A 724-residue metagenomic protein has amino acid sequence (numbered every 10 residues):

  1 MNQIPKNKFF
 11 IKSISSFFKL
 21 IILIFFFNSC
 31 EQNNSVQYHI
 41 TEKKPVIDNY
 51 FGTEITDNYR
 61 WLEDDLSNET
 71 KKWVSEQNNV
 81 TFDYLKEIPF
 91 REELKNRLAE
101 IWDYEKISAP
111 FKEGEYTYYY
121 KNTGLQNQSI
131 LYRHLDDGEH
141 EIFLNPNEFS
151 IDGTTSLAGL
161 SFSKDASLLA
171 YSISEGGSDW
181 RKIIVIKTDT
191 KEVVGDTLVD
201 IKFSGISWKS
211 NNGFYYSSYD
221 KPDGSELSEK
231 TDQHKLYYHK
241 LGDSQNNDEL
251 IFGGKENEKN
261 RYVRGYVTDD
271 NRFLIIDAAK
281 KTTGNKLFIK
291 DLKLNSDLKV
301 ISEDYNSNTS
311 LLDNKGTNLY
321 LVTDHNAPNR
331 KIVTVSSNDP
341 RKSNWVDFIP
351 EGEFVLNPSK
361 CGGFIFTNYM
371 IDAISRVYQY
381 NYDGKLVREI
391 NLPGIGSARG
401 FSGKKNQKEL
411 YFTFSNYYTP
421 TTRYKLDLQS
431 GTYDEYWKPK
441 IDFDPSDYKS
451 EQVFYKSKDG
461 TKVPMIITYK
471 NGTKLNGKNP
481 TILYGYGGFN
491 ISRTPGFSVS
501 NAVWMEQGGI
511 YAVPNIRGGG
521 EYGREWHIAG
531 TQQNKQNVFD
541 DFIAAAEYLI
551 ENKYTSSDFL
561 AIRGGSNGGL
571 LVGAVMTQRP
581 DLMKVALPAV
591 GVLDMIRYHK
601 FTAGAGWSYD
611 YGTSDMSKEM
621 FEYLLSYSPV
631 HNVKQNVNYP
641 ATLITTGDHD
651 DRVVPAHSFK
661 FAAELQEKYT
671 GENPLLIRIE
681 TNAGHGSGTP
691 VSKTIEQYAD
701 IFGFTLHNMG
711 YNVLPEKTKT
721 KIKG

Functional and structural regions predicted by a protein language model:
M1-K12: N-terminal secretory signal peptides that target proteins for export/translocation
S15-K19, F26, C30-Y382, L386-I395 (+6 more regions): Beta-propeller folds
N122, D324, S415, Y484-F489 (+2 more regions): Glycine-rich His-Gly loop
D137-E139, G176-S178, T188-K191, K209 (+11 more regions): Secondary-structure transition/capping motifs at alpha-helix termini and the adjoining loop/turn into the next element
I142, I184, K230, P480-L483 (+2 more regions): Beta-strand segments within the central parallel beta-sheet cores of soluble alpha/beta enzyme folds
N147-L160, I173-S178, E192, L428-T432 (+5 more regions): Cap/lid segment of the alpha/beta-hydrolase catalytic domain
Y262, N271, G284, T309 (+19 more regions): Active-site lining segments that contact anionic ligands and/or coordinate catalytic metals
V513-G724: Active-site-proximal cap/loop segments of hydrolase catalytic domains
